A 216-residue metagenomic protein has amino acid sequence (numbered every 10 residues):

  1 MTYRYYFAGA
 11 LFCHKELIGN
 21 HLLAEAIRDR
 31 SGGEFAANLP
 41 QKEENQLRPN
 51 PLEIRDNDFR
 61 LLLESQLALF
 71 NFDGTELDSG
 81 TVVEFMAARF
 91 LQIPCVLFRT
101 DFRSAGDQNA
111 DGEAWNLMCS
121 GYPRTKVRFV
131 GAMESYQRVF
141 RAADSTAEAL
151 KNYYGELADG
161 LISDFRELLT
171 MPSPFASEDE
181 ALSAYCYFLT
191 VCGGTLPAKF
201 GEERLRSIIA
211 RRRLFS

Functional and structural regions predicted by a protein language model:
M1-S216: Conserved catalytic or regulatory cores that recognize and/or transform ribose-phosphate-containing ligands
